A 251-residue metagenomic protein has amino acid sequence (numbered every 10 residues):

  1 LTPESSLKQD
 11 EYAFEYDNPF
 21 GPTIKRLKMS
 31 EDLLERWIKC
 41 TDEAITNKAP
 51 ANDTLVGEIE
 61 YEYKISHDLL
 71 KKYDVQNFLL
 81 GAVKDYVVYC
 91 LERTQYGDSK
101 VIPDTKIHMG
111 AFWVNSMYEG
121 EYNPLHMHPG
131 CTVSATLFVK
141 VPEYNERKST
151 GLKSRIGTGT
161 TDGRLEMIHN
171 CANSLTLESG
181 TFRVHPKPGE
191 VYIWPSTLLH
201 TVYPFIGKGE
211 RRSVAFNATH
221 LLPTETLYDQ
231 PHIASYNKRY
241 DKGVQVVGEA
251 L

Functional and structural regions predicted by a protein language model:
T2-I102, W113, G120-N123, T161 (+2 more regions): Non-heme Fe(II)/2-oxoglutarate
P19, D104-K106, M127-C131, G157-G159 (+1 more regions): A generic structural micro-feature
K25, G110-F112, V133-A135, R212-F216: Hydrophobic residues positioned within well-ordered beta-strands of beta-sheet architectures
S30, M117, F138-K140, N217-L221: Solvent-exposed residues in well-ordered beta-strands and their adjoining turns, especially edge/terminal strands
K72, Q76-L79, H128, H185 (+1 more regions): Aromatic-acidic/polar surface patches that form glycan- and anion
S99-V101, E121-L125, G180, H200-Y203: Short helix-to-loop capping/linker segments positioned immediately adjacent to catalytic or ligand/cofactor-binding
A111-V191: Catalytic core of non-heme Fe(II) oxygenases with the double-stranded beta-helix
N173-L251: Catalytic core of Fe(II)/2-oxoglutarate
